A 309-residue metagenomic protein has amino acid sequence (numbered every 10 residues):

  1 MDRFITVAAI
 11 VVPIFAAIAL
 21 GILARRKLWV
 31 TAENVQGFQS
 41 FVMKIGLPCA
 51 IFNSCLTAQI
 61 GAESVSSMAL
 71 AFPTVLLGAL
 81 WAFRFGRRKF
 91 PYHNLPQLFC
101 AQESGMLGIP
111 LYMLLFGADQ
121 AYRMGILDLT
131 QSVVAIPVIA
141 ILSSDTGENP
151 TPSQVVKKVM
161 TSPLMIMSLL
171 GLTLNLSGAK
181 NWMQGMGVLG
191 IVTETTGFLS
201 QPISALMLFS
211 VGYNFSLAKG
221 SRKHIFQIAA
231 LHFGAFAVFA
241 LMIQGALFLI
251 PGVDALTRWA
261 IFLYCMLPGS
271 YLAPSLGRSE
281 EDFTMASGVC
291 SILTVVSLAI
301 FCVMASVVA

Functional and structural regions predicted by a protein language model:
M1-A309: Alpha-helical transmembrane segments of multi-pass small-molecule/ion transporters
